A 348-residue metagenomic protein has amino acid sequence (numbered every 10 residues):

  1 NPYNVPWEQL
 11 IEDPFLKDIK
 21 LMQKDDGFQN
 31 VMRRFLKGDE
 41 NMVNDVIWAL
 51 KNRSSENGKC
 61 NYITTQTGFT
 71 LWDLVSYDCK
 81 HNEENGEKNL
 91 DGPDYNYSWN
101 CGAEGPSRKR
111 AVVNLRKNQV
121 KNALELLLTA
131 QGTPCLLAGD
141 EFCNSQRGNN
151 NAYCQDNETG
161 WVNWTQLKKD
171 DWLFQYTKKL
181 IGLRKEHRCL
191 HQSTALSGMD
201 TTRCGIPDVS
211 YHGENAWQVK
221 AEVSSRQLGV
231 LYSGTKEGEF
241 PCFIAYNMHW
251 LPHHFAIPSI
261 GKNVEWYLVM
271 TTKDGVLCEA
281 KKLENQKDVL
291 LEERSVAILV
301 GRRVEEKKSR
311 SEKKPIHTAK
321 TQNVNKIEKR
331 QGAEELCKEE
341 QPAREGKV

Functional and structural regions predicted by a protein language model:
N1-A138, F142, N151-Q155, R188-H191 (+4 more regions): Conserved alpha/beta catalytic core and glycan-binding cleft of carbohydrate-active enzymes
I11-P14, S107, V112-K121, L126-E340 (+1 more regions): Carbohydrate-interacting/catalytic domains
